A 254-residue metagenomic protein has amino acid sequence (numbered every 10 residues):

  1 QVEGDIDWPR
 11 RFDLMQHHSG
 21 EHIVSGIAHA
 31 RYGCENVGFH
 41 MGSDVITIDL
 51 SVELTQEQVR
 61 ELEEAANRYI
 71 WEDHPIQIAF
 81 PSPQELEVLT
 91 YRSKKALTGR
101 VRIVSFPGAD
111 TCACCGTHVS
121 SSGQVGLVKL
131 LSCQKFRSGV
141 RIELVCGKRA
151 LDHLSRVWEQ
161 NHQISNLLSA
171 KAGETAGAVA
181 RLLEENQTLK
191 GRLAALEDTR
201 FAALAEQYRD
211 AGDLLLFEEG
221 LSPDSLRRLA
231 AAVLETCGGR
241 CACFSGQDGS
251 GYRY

Functional and structural regions predicted by a protein language model:
Q1: Conserved nucleotide-binding/hydrolysis modules and their immediate coupling elements across P-loop/ASCE NTPase motors
D5, I23-A30: Well-ordered mid-protein domain cores that form the structural environment of catalytic cofactors
I6, L50-V52, F217-E219: Short glycine-centered, acidic/aromatic-flanked micro-motifs in structured strand/loop junctions that mark active-site
W8-H18: Short pre-active-site segment immediately N-terminal to the catalytic Zn-binding motif
R10, H29-F136: Functional cores that coordinate and move charged inorganic groups
H17-E21, S25, V59, E63 (+2 more regions): Generic alpha-helical secondary structure
H22-V24, I48, G116, I142 (+1 more regions): Divalent metal-coordination and catalytic microenvironments
V125, L131-Y254: Terminal appendage regions of diverse proteins
